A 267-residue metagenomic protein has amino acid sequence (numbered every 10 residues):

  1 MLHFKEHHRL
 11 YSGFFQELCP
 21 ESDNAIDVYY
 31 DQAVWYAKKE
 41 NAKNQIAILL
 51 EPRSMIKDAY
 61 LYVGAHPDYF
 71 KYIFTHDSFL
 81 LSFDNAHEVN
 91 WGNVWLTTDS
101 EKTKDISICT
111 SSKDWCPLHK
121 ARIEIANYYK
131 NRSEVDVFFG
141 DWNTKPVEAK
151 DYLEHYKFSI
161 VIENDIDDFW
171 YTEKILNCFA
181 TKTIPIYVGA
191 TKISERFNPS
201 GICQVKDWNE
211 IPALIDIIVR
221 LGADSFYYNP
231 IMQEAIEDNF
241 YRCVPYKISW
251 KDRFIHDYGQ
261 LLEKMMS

Functional and structural regions predicted by a protein language model:
M1-L49, R53, A59-V161, D168-S267: Pol beta-like nucleotidyltransferase catalytic core
